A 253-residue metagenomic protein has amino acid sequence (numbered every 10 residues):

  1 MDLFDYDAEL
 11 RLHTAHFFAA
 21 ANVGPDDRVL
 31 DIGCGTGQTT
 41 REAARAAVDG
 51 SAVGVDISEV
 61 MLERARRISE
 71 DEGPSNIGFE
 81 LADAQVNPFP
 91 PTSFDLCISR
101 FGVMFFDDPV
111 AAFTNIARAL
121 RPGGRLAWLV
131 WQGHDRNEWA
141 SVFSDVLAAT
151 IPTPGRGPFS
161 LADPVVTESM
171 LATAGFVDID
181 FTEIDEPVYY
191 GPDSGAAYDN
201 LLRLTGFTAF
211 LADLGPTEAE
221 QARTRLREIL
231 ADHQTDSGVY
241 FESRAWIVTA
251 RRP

Functional and structural regions predicted by a protein language model:
M1-D27, Q38-E42, M61-R64, I68 (+1 more regions): Conserved class I S-adenosyl-L-methionine
D2, L10, T36-Q38, S160-P253: Conserved Class I S-adenosyl-L-methionine
R28-I32, T36-N87, A111: Class I SAM-dependent methyltransferase SAM/SAH-binding core
A47, F106-D107, L120-P122: Helix-to-beta-strand junctions that scaffold the AdoMet/dcAdoMet cofactor pocket in Class I SAM-dependent enzymes
Q85-L96: A short acidic, Gly/Pro-enriched loop at the edge of an enzyme's catalytic core that lines a small-molecule cofactor
F101-M104: Short catalytic micro-motifs in class I SAM-dependent methyltransferases
F106-N115: A short, conserved alpha-helix within the catalytic core of class I
V110-A111, R121, R125-P192, R244: Conserved catalytic/acceptor-binding region of the Class I
